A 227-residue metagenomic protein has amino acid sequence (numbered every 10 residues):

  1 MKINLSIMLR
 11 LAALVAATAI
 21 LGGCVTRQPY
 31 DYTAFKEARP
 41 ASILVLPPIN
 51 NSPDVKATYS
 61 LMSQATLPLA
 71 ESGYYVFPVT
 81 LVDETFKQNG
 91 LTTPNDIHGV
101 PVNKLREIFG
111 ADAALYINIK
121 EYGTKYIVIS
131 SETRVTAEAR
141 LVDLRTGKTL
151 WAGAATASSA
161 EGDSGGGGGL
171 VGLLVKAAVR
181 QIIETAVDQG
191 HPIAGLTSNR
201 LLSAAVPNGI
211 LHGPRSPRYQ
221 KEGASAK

Functional and structural regions predicted by a protein language model:
K2-A13: Bacterial N-terminal signal peptides that target proteins for export
T18, E37, I108-A111: Alpha-helix termination/capping residues and helix-transition junctions
A19-G23: C-terminal motif of bacterial Sec signal peptides marking the signal peptidase cleavage site
C24-A41, L144-K227: C-terminal/domain-edge helix-coil "capping" segments
T33-K56: Post-signal peptide N-terminal segment of mature Sec-exported envelope proteins
N50-P53, V82-F86, K120-K125, T156-A160: Solvent-exposed loop/turn segments at secondary-structure junctions within structured extracellular/periplasmic domains
S52-Y116, K148, A152, A177 (+2 more regions): N-terminal segment of the mature soluble domain
P94-L150, A160-G172, K176, R215-K227: Surface-exposed short loop/turn segments
